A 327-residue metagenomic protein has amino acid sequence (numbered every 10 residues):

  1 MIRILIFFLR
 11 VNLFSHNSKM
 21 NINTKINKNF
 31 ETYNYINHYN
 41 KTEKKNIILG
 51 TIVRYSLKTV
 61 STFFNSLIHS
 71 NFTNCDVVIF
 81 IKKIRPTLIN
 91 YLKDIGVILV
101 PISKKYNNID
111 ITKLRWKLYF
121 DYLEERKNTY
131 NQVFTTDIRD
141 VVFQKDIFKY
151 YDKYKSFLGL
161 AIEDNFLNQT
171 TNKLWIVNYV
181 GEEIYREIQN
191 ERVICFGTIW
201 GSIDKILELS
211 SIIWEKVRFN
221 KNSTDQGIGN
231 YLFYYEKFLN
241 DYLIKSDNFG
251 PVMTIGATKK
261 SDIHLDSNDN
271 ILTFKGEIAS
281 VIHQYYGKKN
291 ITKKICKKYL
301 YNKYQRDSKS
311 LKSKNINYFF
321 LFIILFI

Functional and structural regions predicted by a protein language model:
M1-F7: Sec-dependent signal peptide recognition, specifically the positively charged N-region followed immediately by
F8-N131, D204, K312-I327: N-terminal anchoring/stem segment of glycosyltransferases
V60-S61, L88-Y91, F143-F148, S211 (+2 more regions): A short acidic (Asp/Glu
W116-N172, W200, L207-E208: GT-A fold catalytic core of metal-dependent nucleotide-sugar glycosyltransferases, centered on the diacidic
W175-N190: Short, flexible, basic/aromatic active-site loop/helix in glycosyltransferases
I188-K294: Catalytic core and acceptor-binding pocket of nucleotide-sugar-dependent glycosyltransferases
I282-Y318: Long, low-complexity C-terminal extensions of enzymes
